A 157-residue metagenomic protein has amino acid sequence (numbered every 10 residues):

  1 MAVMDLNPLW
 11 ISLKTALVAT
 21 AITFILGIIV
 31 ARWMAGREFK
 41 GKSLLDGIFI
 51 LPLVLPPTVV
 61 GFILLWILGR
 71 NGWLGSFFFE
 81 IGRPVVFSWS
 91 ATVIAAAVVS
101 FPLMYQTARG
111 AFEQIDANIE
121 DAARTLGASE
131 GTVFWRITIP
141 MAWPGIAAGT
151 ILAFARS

Functional and structural regions predicted by a protein language model:
A2-E113, I137-S157: Membrane-water interface segments at the C-terminal ends of transmembrane alpha-helices in multi-pass inner-membrane
K40, A128-E130: Short coil/turn motifs that cap or connect alpha-helices
L51, N118-L126: Short hydrophobic faces within alpha-helices
Y105, E130-G131: The DNA-contacting recognition helix of HTH DNA-binding domains and analogous helical DNA-recognition elements
L126-G127, P140: Glycine/proline-centered hinge or cleavage motifs at structural transition points of membrane proteins
